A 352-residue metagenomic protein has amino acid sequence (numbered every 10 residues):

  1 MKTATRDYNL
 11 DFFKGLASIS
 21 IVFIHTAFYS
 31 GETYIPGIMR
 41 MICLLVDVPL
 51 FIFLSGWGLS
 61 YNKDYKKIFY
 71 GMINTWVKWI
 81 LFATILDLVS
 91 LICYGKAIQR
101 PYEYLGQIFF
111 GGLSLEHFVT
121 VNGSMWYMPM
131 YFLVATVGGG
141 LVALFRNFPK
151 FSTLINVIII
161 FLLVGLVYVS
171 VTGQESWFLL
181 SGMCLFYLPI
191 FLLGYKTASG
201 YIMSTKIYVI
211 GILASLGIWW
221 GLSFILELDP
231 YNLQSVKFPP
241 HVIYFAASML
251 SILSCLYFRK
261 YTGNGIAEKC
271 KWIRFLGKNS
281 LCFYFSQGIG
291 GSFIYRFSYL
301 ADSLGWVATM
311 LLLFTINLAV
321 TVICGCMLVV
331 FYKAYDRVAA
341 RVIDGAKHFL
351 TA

Functional and structural regions predicted by a protein language model:
T3-D7, N62-M72, L141-T153, T197-V209 (+1 more regions): Membrane-interface helix-boundary motifs at transmembrane edges
Y8-N62, T75-T84: Functionally critical transmembrane alpha-helices in membrane proteins and complexes, commonly lining
I19-T26, W79-L88, I158-G173, I212-E227 (+1 more regions): Aromatic-anchored segments of alpha-helical transmembrane domains
M39, C43-L44, I52, G58-S60 (+1 more regions): Hydrophobic alpha-helical segments with transmembrane-like composition
L44-L50, N62-V121, V134, G211 (+2 more regions): Transmembrane alpha-helical segments and their boundary/interface "anchor" motifs in multi-pass integral membrane
Y104-V119, L226-V242, D302, V307: Juxtamembrane membrane-water interface segments that cap and precede transmembrane helices
I202-F283, G288-S292: Alpha-helical transmembrane segments and terminal signal-anchor/GPI-anchor hydrophobic tails, characterized by long
F258-G277, G288-A352: C-terminal "closing" transmembrane helix and its immediate cytosolic amphipathic cap in multi-pass membrane proteins
